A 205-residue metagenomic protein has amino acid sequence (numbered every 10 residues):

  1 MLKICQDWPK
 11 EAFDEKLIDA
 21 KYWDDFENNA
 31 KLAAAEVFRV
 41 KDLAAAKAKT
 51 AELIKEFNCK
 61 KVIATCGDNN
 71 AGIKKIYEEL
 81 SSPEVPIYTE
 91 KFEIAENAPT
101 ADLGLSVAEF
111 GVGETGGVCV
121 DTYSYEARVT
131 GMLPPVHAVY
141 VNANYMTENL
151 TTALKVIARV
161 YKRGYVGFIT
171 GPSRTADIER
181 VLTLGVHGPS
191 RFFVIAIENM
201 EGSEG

Functional and structural regions predicted by a protein language model:
M1-G205: The feature marks the mature, well-folded catalytic cores of soluble enzymes
